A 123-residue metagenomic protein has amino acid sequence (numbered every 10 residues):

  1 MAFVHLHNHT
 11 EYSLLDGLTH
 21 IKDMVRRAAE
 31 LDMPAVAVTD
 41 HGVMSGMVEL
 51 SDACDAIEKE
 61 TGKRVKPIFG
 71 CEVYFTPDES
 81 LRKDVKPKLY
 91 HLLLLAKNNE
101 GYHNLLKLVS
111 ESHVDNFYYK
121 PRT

Functional and structural regions predicted by a protein language model:
M1-T123: Phosphodiester-processing cores and adjacent nucleic acid-binding clamps
